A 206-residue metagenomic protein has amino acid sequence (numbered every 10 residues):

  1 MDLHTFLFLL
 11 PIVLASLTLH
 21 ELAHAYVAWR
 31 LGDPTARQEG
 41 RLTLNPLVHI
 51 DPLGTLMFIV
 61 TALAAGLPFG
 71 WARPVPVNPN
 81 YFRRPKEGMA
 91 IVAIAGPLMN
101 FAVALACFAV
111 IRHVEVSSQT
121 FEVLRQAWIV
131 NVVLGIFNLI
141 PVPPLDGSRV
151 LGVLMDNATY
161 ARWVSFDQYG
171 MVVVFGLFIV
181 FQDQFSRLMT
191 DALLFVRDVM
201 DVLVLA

Functional and structural regions predicted by a protein language model:
M1-A206: Hydrophobic transmembrane alpha-helices and their immediate loop junctions in multi-pass integral membrane proteins
